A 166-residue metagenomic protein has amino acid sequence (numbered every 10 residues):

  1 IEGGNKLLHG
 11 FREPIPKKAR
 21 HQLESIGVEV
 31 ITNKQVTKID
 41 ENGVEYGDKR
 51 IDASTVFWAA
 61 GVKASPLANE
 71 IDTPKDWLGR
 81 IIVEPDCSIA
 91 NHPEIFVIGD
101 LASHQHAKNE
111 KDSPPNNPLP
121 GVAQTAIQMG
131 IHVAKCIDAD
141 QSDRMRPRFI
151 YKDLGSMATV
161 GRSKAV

Functional and structural regions predicted by a protein language model:
I1, I31, F57, F96-I98 (+1 more regions): Hydrophobic/aromatic beta-strand patches that form the interior of the parallel beta-sheet core in alpha/beta enzyme
I1-T37: Rossmann-like dinucleotide-binding cores of NAD(P)H-dependent redox enzymes
G3, D100, R162: Cofactor-binding loop segments of dinucleotide-utilizing enzymes, especially the Rossmann-like FAD- and NAD(P)+-binding
G10-P14, V44, I71: Short, solvent-exposed loop/turn segments at secondary-structure boundaries
N42-G43, I51-Q128, K135: FAD-site-proximal beta/loop scaffold in flavoenzymes
T125, M129-V166: C-terminal, flexible cofactor-proximal segment of oxidoreductases
